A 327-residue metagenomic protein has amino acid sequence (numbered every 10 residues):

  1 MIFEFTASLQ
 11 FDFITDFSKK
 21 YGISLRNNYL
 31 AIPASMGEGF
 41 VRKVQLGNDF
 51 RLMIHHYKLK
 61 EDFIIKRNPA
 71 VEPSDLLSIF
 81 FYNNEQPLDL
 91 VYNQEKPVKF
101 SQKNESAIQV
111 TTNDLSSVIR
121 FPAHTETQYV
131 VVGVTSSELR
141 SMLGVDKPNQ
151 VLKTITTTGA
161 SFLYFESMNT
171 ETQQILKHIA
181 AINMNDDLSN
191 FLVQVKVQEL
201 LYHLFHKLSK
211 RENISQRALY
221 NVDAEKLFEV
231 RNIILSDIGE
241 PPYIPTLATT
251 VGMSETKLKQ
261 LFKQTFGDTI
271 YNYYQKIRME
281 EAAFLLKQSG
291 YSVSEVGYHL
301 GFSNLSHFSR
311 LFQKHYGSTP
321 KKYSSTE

Functional and structural regions predicted by a protein language model:
M1-D75: N-terminal low-complexity or simple alpha-helical regulatory segments that function as activation/interaction modules
M1-F5, P87-L90, Q94-V222, L227 (+6 more regions): Alpha-helical bundle regulatory/interaction domains
H56, P73-D89, V132-V134: Short, conserved beta-strand element in jelly-roll/cupin
V193, I234, L258: Conserved hydrophobic/aromatic pocket- or pore-lining residues that grip, position, or stack substrates in active sites
F228-P241, P245-T246, Q264-S306, S325-E327: Terminal helix-turn-helix DNA-binding modules in bacterial transcription factors
K257-L258, F262, H307-F308, F312: Short hydrophobic/aromatic patch on the recognition helix
R310-E327: …primarily DNA-binding HTH/wHTH and HhH modules…
